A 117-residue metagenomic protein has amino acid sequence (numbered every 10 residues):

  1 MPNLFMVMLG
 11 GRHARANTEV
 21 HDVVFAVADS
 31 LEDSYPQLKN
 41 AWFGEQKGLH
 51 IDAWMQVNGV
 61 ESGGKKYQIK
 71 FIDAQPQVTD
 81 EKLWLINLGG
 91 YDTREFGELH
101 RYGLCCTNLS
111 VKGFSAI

Functional and structural regions predicted by a protein language model:
M1-V20, V78-E95: Short aromatic-glycine-(Arg/Gly/Cys) micro-motifs in beta-strand/loop hairpins
F5, T107-N108: Generic extreme N-terminus detector
M6-V7, V23-G59: Acidic (E/D-rich), amphipathic helical modules within compact regulatory domains
M8, T18-H21, A26-A28, K65-I69: Generic ordered-secondary-structure signal
R12-F25, P36, G44-Q46, R94-L104: A cross-kingdom feature marking solvent-exposed beta-strand/loop segments within repeated, beta-rich binding/scaffold
A28-D29, C105-T107: Conserved aromatic
W42-L104, V111-I117: Short, mixed-charge low-complexity intrinsically disordered segments
